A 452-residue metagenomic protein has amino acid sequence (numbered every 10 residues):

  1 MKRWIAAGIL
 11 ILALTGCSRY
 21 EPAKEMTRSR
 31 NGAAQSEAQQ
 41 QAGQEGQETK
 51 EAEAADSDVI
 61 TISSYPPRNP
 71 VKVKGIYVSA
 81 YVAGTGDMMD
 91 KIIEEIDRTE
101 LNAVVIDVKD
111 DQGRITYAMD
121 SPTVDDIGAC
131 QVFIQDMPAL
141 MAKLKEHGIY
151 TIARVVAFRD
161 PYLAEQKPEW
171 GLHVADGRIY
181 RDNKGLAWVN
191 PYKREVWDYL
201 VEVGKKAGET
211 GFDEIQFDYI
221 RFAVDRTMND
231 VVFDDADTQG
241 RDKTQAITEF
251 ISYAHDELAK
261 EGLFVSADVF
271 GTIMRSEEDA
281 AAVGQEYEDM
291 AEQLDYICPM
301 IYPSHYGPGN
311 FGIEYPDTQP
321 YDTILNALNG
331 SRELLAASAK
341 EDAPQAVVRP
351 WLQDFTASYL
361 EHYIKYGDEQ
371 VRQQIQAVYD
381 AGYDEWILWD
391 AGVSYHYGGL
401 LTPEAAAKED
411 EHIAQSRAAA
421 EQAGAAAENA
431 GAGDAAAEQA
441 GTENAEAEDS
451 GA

Functional and structural regions predicted by a protein language model:
T15-G16: C-terminal motif of bacterial Sec signal peptides marking the signal peptidase cleavage site
S64-A83, F158-E209: Active-site-adjacent "subsite" loops/lids of carbohydrate-active enzymes
T85-M88, E94-T99, K143, G185-Y219 (+2 more regions): An active-site-proximal structural segment forming one wall of the substrate-binding cleft that immediately precedes
D90-R114, E209-E214, Y296, V378-E385: Catalytic domains of carbohydrate-active enzymes, especially glycoside hydrolases
T99-I134, V224-F233, T402: Aromatic-lined carbohydrate-binding/catalytic grooves of carbohydrate-active enzymes
A103-V108, D136-Y180, E214-D218: Glycine-rich, aromatic-flanked loop segments that form ligand/cofactor-binding clefts across common enzyme folds
V224-R226, D237-D268, M274-E277, A281-S358 (+1 more regions): Glycoside hydrolase catalytic-domain groove-lining segments
L294-H305, P320-L325, G330, L335-A423 (+1 more regions): Substrate-binding cleft of secreted/luminal carbohydrate-active enzymes
